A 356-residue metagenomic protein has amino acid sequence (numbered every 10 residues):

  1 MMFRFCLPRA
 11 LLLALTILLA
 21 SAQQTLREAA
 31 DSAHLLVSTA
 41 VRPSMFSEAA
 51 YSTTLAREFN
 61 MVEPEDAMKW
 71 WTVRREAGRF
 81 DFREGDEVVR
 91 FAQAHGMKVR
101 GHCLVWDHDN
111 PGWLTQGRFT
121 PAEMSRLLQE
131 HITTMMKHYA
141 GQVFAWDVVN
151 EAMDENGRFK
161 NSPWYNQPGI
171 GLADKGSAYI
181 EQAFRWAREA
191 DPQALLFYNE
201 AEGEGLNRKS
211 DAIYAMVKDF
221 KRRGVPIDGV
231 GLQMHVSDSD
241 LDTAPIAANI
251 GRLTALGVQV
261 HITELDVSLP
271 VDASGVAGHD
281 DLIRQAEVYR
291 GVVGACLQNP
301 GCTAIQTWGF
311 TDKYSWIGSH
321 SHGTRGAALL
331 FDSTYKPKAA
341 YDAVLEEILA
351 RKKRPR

Functional and structural regions predicted by a protein language model:
M1-C6: N-terminal secretory signal peptides that target proteins for export/translocation
R9-L18: Bacterial N-terminal signal peptides
Q23-M61, V73-R75, L349, K353: N-terminal carbohydrate-binding accessory modules
Q24-R27, R57, M61-R75, E84-G203 (+1 more regions): Substrate-binding cleft and catalytic face of glycoside hydrolase catalytic domains, especially the flexible beta-alpha
R27-A29, R74, F119, T134 (+4 more regions): Aromatic-rich peripheral "rim/lid" segments of glycoside hydrolase catalytic domains that contact and position glycan
E28-L35, R42-A49, P163-G275: Noncatalytic carbohydrate-binding groove/subsite architecture in carbohydrate-active enzymes
V37-V41, N60-P64, V99-C103, F144 (+5 more regions): Hydrophobic faces of well-ordered beta-strands that scaffold small-molecule active sites in alpha/beta enzyme cores
P43-E58, R126-M135, R208-F220, V288-V293: Short, acidic/polar
